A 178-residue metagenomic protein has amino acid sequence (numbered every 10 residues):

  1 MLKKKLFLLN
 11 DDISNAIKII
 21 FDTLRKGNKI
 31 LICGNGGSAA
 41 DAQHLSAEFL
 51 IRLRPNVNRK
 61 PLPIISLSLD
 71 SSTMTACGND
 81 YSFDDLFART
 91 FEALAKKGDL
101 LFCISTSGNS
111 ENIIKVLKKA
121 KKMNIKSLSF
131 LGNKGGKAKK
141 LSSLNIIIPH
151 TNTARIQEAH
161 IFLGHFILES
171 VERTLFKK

Functional and structural regions predicted by a protein language model:
M1-L8: Generic N-terminal amphipathic, Lys/Arg-enriched alpha-helix
D22-L94: Glycine-rich, small/polar surface segments that engage phosphate groups of diverse ligands
G27-N28, G98, N124-I125: Glycine-centered short loops/turns at secondary-structure junctions
S38-Q43, N109-V116, A138: Short glycine/serine/threonine-rich phosphate/pyrophosphate-binding segments that cradle anionic phosphate groups
S68, S105, L131, I146-A154: Short beta->alpha connector loops at strand-helix junctions that form conserved, small/polar/Pro-enriched
A93-L94, A154-K178: A charged, well-structured terminal subsegment
L101, S127, N145-I147: Short, well-ordered beta-strand core segments
F130-S142: Short, glycine/polar-rich helix-capping loops at beta-to-alpha or helix-loop-helix junctions that flank or form
